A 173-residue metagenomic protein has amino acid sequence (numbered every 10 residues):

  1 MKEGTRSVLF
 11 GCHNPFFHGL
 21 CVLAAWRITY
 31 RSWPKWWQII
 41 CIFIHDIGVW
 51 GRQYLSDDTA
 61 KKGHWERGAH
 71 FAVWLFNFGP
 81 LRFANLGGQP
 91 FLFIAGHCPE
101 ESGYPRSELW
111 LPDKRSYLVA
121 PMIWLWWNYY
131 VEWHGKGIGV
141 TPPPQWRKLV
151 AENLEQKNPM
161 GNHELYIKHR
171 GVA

Functional and structural regions predicted by a protein language model:
M1: Metal-centered catalytic cores of metalloenzymes
T5-W36, I44, G48, Q53-L55 (+2 more regions): Divalent metal-dependent phosphate-bond-processing catalytic cores, especially two-metal-ion Mg2+/Mn2+ enzymes that act
R31-I40, N77-C98, E108: Acidic/histidine metal-binding catalytic segments
D57-D58, W74, F78: A short linear boundary/processing microfeature
H64-F76: Alpha-helical segment that forms one wall of the substrate-binding/catalytic cleft in peptidoglycan-active domains
